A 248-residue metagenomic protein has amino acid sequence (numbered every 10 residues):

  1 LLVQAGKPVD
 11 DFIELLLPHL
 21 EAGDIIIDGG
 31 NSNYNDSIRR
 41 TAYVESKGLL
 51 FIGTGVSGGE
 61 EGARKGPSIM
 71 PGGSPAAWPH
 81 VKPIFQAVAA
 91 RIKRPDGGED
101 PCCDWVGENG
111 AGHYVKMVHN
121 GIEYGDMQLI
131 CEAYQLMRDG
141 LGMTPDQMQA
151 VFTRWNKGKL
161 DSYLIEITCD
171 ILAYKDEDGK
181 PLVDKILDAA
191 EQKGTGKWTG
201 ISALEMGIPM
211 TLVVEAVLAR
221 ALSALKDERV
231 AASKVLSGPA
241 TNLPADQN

Functional and structural regions predicted by a protein language model:
L2-V3, G29, A87: Short, well-ordered coil/turn residues at beta-beta hairpins and beta-strand->alpha-helix junctions within
V3-D11, P18: Active-site beta->alpha loop and helix N-cap motifs at the rims of alpha/beta catalytic domains
P8-I13, N33-Q149, K157-K185, A219-Q247: Rossmann-fold dinucleotide-binding core
L17-T41: ADP-ribose/adenylate-binding Rossmann-like module
I26, L50-I52, M210: Hydrophobic beta-strand scaffold residues
G125-Q128, A190-K197: Short acidic alpha-helix initiation/capping motifs at coil-to-helix transition points, especially at protein N-termini
I201-L204: Domain-level signal for soluble alpha/beta catalytic cores
